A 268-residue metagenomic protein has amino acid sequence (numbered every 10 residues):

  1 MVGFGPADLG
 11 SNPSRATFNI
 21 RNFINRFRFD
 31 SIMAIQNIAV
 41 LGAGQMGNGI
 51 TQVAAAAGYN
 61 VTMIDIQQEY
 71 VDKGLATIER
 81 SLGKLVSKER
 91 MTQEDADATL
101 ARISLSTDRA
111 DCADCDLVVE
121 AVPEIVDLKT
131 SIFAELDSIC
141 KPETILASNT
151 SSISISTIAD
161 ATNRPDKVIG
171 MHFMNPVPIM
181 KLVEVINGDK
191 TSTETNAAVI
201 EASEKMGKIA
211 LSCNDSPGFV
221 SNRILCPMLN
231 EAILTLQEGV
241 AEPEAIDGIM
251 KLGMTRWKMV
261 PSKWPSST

Functional and structural regions predicted by a protein language model:
R15-I32: Short, Lys/Arg-enriched N-terminal segments with co-localized hydrophobic residues within the first ~10-30 amino acids
F29-K84, K88: NAD(P)+-binding Rossmann beta1-loop-alpha1 motif at the extreme N-terminus of oxidoreductases
A34-N37, C115, E143: Phosphate-coordination loops involved in phosphoryl transfer and adenosine-cofactor binding
Y59, R164, V183-S216, C226-M259: Internal alpha-helical scaffold of NAD(P)-dependent oxidoreductase catalytic cores
L85-I139: A structured beta-alpha segment of the ubiquitous adenosine-cofactor-binding alpha/beta core
V122-V183: Rossmann-like NAD(P)(H) cofactor-binding subdomain of soluble oxidoreductases
M259-V260, T268: Cationic, amphipathic, low-complexity alpha-helical segments enriched in hydrophobics plus arginine/proline
